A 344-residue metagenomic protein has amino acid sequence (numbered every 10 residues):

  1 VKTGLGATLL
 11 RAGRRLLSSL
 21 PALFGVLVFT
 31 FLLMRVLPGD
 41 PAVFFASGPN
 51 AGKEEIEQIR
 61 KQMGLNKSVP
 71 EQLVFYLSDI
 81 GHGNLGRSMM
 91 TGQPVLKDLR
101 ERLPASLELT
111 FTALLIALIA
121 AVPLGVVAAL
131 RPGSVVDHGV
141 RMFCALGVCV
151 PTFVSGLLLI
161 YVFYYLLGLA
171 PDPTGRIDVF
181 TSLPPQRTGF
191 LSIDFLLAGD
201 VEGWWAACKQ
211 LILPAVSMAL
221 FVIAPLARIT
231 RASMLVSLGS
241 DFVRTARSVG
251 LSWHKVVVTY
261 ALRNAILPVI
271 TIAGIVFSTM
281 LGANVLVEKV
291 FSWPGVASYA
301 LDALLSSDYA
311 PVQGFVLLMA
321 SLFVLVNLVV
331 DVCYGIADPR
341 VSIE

Functional and structural regions predicted by a protein language model:
V1-S68, L96, R100, L118 (+4 more regions): N-terminal signal-anchor/first transmembrane alpha helix
V1-T8, N66-V122: An internal, D/E-rich "acidic patch" concept
T8-R11, L103-V136, T152, L183-E344: Alpha-helical transmembrane segments of integral membrane proteins, especially multi-pass inner/plasma-membrane
S18, V26, P49, I116-A117 (+4 more regions): Transmembrane alpha-helical core residues of multi-pass small-molecule transporters, especially secondary transporters
L23-V74, F163-G203: Hydrophobic alpha-helical transmembrane segments of membrane transport/permease proteins and related membrane-embedded
V26, T30-M34, G156, I160 (+5 more regions): Juxtamembrane/transmembrane-helix interface segments of polytopic membrane transporters
S47-G64, S155-G168, L213-M218, K255-I272: Hydrophobic alpha-helical transmembrane segments
P123-V127, V136-F190: Hydrophobic alpha-helical segments embedded in or immediately adjacent to the lipid bilayer of multipass inner-membrane
